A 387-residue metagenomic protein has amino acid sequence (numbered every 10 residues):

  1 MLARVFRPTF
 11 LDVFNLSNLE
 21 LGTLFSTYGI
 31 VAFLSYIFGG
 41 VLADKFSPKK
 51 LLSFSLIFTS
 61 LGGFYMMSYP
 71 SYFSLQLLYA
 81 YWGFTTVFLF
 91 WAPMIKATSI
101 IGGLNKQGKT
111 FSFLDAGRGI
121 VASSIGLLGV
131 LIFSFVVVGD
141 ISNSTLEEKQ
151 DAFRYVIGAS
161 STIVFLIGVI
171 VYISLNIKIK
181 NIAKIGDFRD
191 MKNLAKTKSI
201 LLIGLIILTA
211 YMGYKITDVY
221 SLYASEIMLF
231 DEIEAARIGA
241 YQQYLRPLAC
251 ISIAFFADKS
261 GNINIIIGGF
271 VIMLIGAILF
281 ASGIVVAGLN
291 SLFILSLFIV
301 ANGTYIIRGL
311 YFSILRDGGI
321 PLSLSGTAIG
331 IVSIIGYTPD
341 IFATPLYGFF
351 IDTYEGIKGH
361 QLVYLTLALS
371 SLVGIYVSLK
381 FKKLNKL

Functional and structural regions predicted by a protein language model:
A3-R7, A122, G126, S199-C250 (+1 more regions): Extracytoplasmic gate region of multi-pass secondary transporters
S35-S47, A249-N262, I351-D352: Helix-to-loop junctions at the C-terminal end of transmembrane segments in multipass secondary transporters
K45-L56, D258-I272: Cytoplasmic membrane-interface "Motif A"-like loop-to-helix N-cap segments of 12-TM Major Facilitator Superfamily
K109-V137, S333-T344: Glycine-rich segments within core transmembrane alpha-helices of 12-TM secondary carriers
A122, D317-E355: A late C-terminal transmembrane helix in Major Facilitator Superfamily
G129-V138, A159-N181, V377-F381: C-terminal membrane-cytosol helix-exit motif in multi-pass small-molecule transporters
N176-I203: Juxtamembrane intracellular "pre-TM" segments in multi-pass secondary transporters
I263-I314: C-terminal transmembrane helical hairpin of 12-TM major facilitator-type secondary transporters
